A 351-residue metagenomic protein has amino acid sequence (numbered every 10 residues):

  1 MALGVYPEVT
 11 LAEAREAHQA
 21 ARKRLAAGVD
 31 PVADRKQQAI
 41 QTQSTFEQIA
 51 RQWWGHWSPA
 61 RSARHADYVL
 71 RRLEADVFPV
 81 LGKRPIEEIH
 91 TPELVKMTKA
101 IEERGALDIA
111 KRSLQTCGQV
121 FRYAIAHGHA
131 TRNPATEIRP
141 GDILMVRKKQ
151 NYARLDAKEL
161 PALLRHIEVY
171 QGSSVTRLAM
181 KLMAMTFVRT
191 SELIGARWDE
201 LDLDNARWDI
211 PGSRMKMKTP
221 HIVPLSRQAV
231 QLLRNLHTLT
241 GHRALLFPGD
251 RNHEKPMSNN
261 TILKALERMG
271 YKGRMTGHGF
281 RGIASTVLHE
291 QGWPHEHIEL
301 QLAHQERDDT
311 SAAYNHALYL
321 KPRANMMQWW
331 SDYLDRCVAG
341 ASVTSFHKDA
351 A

Functional and structural regions predicted by a protein language model:
M1-D30: Short, surface-exposed polybasic/aromatic micro-patch for ligand or macromolecular engagement
K23-A33, T42-R104, V120-Y123, L144-V146: Basic/aromatic-enriched alpha-helical hairpins
T42, F46, A50, S62-H65 (+13 more regions): Hydrophobic (often cysteine-bearing) scaffold residues that line and stabilize catalytic clefts of nucleotide/cofactor
W57-A60, I101-G118, A126, A130-A196 (+6 more regions): Basic, Lys/Arg- and aromatic-enriched nucleic-acid-binding interface segment
R132, D199-R207, K272-R274, W293-N315 (+1 more regions): Short, polar N-cap/turn motifs at the start of nucleic acid-interacting alpha helices
P161, R165-R177, T186, V223 (+4 more regions): Short, basic (Lys/Arg/His-rich) helix/loop patches that form interaction surfaces in the mid-to-C-terminal regions
R227, Q231, N235-R243, P248-E254 (+2 more regions): C-terminal secondary-structure termini that scaffold catalytic or DNA-interacting sites
